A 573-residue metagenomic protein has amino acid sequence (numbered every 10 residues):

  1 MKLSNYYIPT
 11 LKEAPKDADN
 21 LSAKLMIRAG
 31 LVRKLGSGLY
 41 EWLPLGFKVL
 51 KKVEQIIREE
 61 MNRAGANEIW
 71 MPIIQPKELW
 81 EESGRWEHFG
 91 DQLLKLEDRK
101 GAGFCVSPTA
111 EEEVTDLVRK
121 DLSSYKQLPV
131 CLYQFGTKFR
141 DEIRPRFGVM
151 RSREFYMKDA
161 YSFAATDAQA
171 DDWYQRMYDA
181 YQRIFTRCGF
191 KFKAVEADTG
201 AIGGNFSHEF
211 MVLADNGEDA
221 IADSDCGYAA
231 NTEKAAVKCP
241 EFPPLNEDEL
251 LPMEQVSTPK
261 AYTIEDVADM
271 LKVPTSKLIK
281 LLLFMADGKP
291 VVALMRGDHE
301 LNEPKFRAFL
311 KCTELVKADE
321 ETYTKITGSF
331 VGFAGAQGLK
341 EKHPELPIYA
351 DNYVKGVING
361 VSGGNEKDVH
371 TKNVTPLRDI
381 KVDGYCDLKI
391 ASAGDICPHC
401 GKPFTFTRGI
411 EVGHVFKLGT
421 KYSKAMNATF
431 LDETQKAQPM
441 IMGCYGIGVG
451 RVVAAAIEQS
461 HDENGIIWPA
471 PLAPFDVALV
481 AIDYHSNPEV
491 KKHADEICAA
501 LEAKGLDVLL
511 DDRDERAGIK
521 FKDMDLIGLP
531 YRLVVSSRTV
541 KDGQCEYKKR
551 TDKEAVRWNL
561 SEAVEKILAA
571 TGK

Functional and structural regions predicted by a protein language model:
M1-R99, Y161-G200, D298-H299: TRNA-binding/sensing appendages of the translation machinery
Q75-L79, T322-K325, D512-I519: Short acidic loop-to-helix transition motifs that present clustered carboxylates
E87-F104, V212-D223: Acidic, His- and aromatic-enriched active-site or binding-groove loops in soluble protein domains that engage sugars
E111-R119, R144-K158, A165-Y445, V449: Extended, low-hydrophobicity, polar/charged segments
V267, G443-L472, D476: C-terminal, non-catalytic macromolecule-binding modules
G465-K520: Generic long, charged, amphipathic alpha-helical segments
C498-A563: C-terminal structured "cap/appendage" subdomains that terminate the fold
